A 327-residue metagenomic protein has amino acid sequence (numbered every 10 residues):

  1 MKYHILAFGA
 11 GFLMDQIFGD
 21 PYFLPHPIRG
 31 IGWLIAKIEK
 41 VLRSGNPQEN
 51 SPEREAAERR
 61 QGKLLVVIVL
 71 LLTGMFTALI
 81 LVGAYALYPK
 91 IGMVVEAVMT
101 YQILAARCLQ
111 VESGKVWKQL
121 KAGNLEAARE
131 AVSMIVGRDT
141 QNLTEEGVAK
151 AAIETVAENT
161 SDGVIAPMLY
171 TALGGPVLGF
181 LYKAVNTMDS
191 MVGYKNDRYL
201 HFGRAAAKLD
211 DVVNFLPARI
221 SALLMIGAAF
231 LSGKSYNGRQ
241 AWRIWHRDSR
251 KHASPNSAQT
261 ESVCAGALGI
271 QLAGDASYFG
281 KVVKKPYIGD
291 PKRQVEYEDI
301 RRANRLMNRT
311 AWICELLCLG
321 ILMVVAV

Functional and structural regions predicted by a protein language model:
M1-L181, G193-V327: Hydrophobic alpha-helical transmembrane segments
N186: Substrate/ligand-engaging "lid" and interaction regions
D189-S190: Glycine-rich phosphate/dinucleotide-binding loop and adjoining beta-alpha-beta core of small-molecule
